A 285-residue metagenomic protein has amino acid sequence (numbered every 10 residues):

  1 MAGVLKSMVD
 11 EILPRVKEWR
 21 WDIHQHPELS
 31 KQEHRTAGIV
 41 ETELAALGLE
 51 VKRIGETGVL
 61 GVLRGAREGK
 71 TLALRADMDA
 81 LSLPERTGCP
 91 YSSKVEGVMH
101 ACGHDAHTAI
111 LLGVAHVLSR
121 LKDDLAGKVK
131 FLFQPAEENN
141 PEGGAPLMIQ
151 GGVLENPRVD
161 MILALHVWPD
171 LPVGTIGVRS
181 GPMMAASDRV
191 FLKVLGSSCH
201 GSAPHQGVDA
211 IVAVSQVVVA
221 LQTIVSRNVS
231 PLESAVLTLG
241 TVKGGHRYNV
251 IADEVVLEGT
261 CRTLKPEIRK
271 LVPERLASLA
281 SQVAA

Functional and structural regions predicted by a protein language model:
A2-H100, D105, A109-A126: Acidic/His- and Gly-rich active-site-bordering loop/insert found across diverse amide/peptide-bond hydrolases
I23, M148, G259: Residue-level signal for inorganic ion chemistry
I54-G58, S234, A252-E254: Short Gly/Ser/Thr- and Asp/Glu-enriched loop/turn motifs at secondary-structure junctions
D77-D79, I224-V225, A277-A285: A common structural junction motif
L83, C89-M99, A106, D123-A252: Histidine/acidic-residue-rich, glycine-tolerant segments that coordinate divalent metal ions
Y248-P273: A conserved active-site cap/scaffold subdomain adjacent to cofactor or substrate pockets
